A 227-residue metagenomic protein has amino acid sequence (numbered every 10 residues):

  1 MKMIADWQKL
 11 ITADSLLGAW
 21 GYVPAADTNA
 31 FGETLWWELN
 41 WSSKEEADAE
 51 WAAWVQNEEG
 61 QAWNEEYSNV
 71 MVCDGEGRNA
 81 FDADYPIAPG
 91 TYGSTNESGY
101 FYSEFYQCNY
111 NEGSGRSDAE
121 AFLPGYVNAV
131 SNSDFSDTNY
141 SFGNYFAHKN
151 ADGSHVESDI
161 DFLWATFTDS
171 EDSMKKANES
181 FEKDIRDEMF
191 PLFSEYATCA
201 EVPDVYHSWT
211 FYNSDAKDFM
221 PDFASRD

Functional and structural regions predicted by a protein language model:
M1-E188, S194-D227: Short S/T/G/P-rich N-terminal loop/turn motif that feeds into the first structured element of a domain
